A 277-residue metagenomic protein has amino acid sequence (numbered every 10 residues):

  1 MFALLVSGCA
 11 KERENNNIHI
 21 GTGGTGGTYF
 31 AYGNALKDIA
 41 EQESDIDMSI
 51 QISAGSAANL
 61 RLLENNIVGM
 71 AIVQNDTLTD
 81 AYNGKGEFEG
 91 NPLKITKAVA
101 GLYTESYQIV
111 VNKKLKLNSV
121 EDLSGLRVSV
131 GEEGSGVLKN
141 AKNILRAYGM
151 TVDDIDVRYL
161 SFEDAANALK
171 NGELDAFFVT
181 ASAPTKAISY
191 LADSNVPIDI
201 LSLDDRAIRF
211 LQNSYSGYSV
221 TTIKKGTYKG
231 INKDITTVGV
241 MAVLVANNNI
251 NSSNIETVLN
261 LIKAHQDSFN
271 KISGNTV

Functional and structural regions predicted by a protein language model:
L5-G8: C-terminal motif of bacterial Sec signal peptides marking the signal peptidase cleavage site
A10-E12: Bacterial signal peptide processing site
N15-I46, T104-N171: Bilobed "Venus flytrap"/periplasmic-binding protein-like clamshell domains and structurally analogous long
G27-E64, G69-Q74, I231-N232: Extracytoplasmic small-molecule ligand-binding "clamshell" domains of the periplasmic binding protein/Venus flytrap
N34, A57-G69, N143, E163-F177 (+1 more regions): Short helices/loops that flank or line small-molecule/ion binding pockets
N75-T77, K85-E87, L115, T151-V243 (+1 more regions): Pocket-lining segment of extracytoplasmic ligand-binding domains
E89-L102, Y107, T227-I235: A structural signal for short loop-to-beta-strand junctions that line the ligand-binding cleft of periplasmic/secreted
Y228-V277: Segments of small-molecule ligand-sensing domains
